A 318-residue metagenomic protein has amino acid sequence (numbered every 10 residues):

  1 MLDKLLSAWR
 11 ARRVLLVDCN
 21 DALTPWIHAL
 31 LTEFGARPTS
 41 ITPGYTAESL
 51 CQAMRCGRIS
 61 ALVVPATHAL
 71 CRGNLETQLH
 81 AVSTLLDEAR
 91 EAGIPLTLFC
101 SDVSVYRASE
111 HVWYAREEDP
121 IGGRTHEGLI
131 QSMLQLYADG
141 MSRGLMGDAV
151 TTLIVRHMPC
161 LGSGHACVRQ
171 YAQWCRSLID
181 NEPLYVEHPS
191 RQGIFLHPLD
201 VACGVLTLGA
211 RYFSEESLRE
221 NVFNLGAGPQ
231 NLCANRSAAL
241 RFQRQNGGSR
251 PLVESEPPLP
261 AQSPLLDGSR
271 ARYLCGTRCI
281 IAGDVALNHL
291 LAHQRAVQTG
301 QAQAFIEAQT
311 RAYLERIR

Functional and structural regions predicted by a protein language model:
L6, R13-L31: N-terminal Rossmann NAD(P)H-binding glycine-rich loop of SDR-like oxidoreductase domains
V17, P65, T97-V103, V155-H157: SDR active-site strand-loop-helix element
I27-L31, G35, E182, V186-S190 (+1 more regions): C-terminal substrate-binding subdomain of Rossmann-fold SDR/epimerase-dehydratase oxidoreductases
G44-H80: NAD(P)H-binding glycine-rich loop region in Rossmannoid oxidoreductase-like domains and their noncatalytic homologs
T84-H126: Conserved Rossmann-fold NAD(P)-dependent oxidoreductase catalytic core, especially the SDR/UDP-sugar
Y106-R107, G122-H126, L153-Y171: Flexible, glycine-rich beta-alpha linker
R124-L153: Active-site Tyr-X1-5-Lys
L129, M133, Y137, H165-R176 (+1 more regions): Substrate-positioning beta->alpha
